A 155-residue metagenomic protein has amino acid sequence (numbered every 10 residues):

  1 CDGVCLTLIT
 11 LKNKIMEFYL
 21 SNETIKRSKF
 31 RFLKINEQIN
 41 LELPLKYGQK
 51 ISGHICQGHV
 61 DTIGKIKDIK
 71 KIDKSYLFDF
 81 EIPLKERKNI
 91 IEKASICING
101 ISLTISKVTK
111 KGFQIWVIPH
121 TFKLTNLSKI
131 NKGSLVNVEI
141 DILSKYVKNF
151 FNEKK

Functional and structural regions predicted by a protein language model:
C1-K155: Conserved loop->alpha-helix
